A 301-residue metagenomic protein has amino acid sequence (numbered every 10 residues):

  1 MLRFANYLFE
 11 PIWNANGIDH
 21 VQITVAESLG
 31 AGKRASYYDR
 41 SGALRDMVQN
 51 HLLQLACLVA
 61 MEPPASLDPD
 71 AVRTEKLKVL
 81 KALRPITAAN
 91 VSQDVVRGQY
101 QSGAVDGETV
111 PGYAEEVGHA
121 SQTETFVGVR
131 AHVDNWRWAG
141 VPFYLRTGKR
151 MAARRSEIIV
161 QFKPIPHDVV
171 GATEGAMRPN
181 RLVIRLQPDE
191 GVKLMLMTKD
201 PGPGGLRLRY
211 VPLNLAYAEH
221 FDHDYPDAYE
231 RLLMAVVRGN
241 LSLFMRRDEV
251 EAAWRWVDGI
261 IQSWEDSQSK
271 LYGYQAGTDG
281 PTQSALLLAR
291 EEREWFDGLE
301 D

Functional and structural regions predicted by a protein language model:
M1-D301: Secretory/organelle targeting and membrane-embedding segments
